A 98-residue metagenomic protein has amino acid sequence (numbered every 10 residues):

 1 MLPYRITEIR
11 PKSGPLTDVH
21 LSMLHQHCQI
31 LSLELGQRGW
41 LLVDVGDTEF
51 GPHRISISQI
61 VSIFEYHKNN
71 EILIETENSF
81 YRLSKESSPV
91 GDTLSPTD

Functional and structural regions predicted by a protein language model:
L2, I9-V45: Feature for intrinsically disordered/low-complexity regulatory segments and propeptides
P3-S13, D44-V45, E49-F50, T76-E77 (+1 more regions): Short, surface-exposed polybasic-aromatic patches that bind anionic ligands, especially phosphate groups
V19, Q26, V45-T48, N70-E71 (+2 more regions): Short linear motifs in intrinsically disordered/low-complexity regions
V19-H27, P52-Q59, Y81-E86: Short amphipathic beta-strand/extended segments with alternating polar/hydrophobic composition
S32-L73: Acidic, low-complexity, intrinsically disordered interaction modules
Q59-D98: Short, compact, well-ordered microdomains
